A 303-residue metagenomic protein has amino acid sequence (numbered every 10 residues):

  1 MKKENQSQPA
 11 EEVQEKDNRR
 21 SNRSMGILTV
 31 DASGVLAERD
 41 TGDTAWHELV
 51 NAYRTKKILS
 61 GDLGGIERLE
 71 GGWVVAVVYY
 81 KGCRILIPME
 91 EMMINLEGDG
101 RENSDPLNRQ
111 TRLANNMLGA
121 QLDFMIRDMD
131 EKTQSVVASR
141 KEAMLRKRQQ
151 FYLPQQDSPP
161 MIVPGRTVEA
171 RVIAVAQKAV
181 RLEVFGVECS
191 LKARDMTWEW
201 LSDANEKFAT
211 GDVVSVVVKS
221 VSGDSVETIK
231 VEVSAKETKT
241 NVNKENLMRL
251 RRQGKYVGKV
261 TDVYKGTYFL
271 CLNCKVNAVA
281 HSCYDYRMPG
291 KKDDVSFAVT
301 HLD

Functional and structural regions predicted by a protein language model:
M1-D303: Single-stranded RNA-binding regions, centering on S1/OB-family and related RNA-binding modules
